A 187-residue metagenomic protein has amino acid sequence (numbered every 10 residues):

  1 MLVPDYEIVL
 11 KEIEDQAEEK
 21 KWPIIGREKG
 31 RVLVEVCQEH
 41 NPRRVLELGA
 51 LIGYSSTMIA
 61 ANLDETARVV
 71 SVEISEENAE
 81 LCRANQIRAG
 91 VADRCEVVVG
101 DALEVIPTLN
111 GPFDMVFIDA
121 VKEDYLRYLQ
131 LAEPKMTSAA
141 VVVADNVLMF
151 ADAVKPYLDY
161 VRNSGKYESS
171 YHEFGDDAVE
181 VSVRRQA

Functional and structural regions predicted by a protein language model:
M1-M115, K122-V143, V147-A187: A short alpha-helical cap/connector motif
